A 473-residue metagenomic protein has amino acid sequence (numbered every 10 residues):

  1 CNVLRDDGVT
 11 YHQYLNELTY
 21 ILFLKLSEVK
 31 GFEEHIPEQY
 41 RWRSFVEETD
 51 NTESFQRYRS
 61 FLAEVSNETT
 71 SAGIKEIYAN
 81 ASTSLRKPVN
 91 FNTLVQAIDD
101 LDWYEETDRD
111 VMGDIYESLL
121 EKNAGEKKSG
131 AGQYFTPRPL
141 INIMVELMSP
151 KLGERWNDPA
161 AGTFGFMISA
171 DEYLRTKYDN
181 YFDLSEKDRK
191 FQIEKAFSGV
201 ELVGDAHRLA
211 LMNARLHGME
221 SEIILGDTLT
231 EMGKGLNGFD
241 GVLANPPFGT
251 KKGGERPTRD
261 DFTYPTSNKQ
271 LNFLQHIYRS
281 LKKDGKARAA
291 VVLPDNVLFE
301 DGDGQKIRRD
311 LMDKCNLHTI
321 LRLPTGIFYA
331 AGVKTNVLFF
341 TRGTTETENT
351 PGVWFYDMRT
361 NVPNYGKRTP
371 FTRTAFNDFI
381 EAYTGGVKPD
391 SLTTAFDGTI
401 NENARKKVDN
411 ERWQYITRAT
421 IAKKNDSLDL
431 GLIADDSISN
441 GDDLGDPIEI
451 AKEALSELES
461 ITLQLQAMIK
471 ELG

Functional and structural regions predicted by a protein language model:
C1-L152, E222-G233, R322-T325, T350-R359 (+2 more regions): Non-catalytic, mostly N-terminal accessory regions of nucleic-acid modification and defense proteins
Y14-N16, L202-H207, S267-F340: Conserved Class I SAM-dependent methyltransferase catalytic core
V95, K190, G218-I223, G253-P257 (+4 more regions): Short acidic (Asp/Glu) and glycine-rich catalytic loops that position anionic groups and cofactors
G130-A244, G249-K251, T258-D260, S267 (+3 more regions): Conserved S-adenosyl-L-methionine
K195, K234, R256-F262, R322-L323 (+1 more regions): Short beta-alpha connecting loops at secondary-structure transitions that line or flank enzyme active sites
M232-K234, G249-K252, F299-G302, Y329-G332 (+2 more regions): Switch/connector loops and helix/strand junctions flanking conserved nucleotide-binding motifs in nucleotide-processing
G238, V242, V333-K334, N349-G352 (+1 more regions): A generic structural signal for well-ordered coil/turn residues at beta-strand boundaries that shape enzyme active-site
G238-D240, V333-F339, T369-A375: Short, surface-exposed amphipathic charged segments that create phosphate/polyanion-binding patches used for binding
